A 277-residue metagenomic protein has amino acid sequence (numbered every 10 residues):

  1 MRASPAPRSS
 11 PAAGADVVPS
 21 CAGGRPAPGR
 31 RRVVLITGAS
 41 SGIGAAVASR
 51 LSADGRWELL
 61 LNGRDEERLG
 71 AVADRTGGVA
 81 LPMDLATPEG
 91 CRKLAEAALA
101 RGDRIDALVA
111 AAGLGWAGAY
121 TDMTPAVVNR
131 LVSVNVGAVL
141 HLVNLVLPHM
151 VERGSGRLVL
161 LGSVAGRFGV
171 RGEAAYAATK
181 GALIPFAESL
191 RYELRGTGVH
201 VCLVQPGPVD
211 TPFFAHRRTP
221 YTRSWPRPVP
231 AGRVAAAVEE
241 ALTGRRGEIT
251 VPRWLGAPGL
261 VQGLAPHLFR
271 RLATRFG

Functional and structural regions predicted by a protein language model:
S40-S41: Conserved glycine-rich cofactor-binding loop
G55-A71: Conserved glycine-rich Rossmann-like NAD(P)H-binding loop of the short-chain dehydrogenase/reductase
R75-E89: Rossmann-fold cofactor-recognition segment
A119-Y120, T124-N129: Substrate-binding pocket helix/loop in short-chain dehydrogenase/reductase
V143, T179: Active-site helix of classical SDR
S163: Residue(s) in the substrate-gating loop at a strand-loop-helix junction that position the organic substrate next
L203, R223-P258: C-terminal helical subdomain
